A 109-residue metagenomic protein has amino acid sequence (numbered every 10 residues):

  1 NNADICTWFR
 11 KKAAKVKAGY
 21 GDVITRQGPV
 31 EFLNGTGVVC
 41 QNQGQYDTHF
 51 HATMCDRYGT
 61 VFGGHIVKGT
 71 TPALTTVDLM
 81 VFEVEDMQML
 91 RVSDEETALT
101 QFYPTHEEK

Functional and structural regions predicted by a protein language model:
N1, R57, V84: Short, ordered loop/turn segments at secondary-structure junctions
N1-A3, D47, L74: Short gly/pro-enriched beta-turn/loop segments at secondary-structure junctions
N1-L33: Short, well-structured hydrophobic secondary-structure segments
C6-R10, V39-C40, V67, Y103: Generic, ordered loop/turn and secondary-structure boundary motif
T7-K12, R57, V77, P104: Short alpha-helical interface elements
V23-I66: Mid-chain, well-packed structural core segment of small domains
G64-K109: Flexible glycine-rich active-site/ligand-binding loops centered on an Asp-His dyad
